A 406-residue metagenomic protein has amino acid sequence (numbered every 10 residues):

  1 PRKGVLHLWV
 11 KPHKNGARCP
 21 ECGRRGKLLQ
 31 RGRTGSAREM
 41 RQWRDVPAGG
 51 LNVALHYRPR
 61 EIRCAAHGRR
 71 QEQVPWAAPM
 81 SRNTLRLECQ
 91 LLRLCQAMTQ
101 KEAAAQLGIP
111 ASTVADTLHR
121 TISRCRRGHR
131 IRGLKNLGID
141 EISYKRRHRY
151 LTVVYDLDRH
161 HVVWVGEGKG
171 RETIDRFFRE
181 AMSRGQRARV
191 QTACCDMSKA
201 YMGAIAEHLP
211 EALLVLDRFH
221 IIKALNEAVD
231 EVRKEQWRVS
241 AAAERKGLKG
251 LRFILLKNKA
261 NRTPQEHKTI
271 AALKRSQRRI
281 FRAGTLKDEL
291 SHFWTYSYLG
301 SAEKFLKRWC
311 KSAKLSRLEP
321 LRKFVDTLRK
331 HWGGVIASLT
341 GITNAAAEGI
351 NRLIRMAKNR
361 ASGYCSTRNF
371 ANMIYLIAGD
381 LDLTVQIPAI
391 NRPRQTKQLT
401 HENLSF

Functional and structural regions predicted by a protein language model:
R2-K11, A48-L55: Short, intrinsically disordered, charge-biased short linear motifs at domain edges
K11-G16, Y57-R60: Short metal-coordination and nucleic-acid-contact micro-motifs, chiefly zinc-binding Cys/His arrays
P12, E21, K27-R31, R146-H148 (+7 more regions): Acidic/histidine-rich catalytic cores and adjacent linkers of DNA breakage/strand-transfer/modification proteins
C19-C22, C64: Short cysteine-rich clusters marking metal-coordination/redox-active sites
G26, Q30-H148, A188, V335-G341: Short, positively charged, Gly/Tyr-enriched micro-motifs that form contact patches at catalytic or ligand/partner
P75-R82, D158-E172: Glycine-rich phosphate-binding "P-loop"
T121, V153-V154, E207-L213, V229-K234: Short secondary-structure boundary/capping segments
A228-K246: Conserved phosphate-handling catalytic cores of large alpha/beta enzymes
